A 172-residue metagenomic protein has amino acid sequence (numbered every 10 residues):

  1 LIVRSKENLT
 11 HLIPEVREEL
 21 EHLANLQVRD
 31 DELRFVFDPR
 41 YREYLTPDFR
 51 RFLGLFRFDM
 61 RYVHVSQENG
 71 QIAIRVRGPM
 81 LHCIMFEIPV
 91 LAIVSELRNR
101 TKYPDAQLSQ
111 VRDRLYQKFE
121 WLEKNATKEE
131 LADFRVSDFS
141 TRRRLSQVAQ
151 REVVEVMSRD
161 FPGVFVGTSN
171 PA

Functional and structural regions predicted by a protein language model:
L1-A172: Ordered alpha/beta subdomains of enzyme catalytic regions
